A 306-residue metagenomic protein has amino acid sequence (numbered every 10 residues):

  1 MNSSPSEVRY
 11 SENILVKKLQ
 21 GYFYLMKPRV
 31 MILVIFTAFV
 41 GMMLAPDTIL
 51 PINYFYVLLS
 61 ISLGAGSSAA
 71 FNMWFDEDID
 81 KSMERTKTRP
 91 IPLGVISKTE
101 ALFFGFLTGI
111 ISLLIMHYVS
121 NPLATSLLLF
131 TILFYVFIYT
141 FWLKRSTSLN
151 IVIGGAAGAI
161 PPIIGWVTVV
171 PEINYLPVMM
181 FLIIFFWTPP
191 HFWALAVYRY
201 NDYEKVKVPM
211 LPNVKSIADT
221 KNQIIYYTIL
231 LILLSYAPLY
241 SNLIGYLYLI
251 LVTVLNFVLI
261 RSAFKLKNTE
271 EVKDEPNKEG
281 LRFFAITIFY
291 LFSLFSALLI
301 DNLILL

Functional and structural regions predicted by a protein language model:
N2-K17, F75-I96, W193-T220, T269-D274: Cytosolic, membrane-interface loops and tails of multi-pass inner-membrane proteins
L33-F39, R89-P92, V152-V169, A218 (+1 more regions): Small-residue-rich segments of transmembrane alpha-helices in multi-pass membrane proteins, especially helix faces
F36-E77, E84-R85, G109, L113 (+2 more regions): Membrane-embedded alpha-helical segments that form the functional core of polytopic membrane enzymes, especially those
L63-F71, L133-T140, I183-R199, I232 (+1 more regions): Transmembrane alpha-helical segments that form the membrane-embedded catalytic/substrate-channel core of multi-pass
R85-S126, I217-Y240: Multi-pass membrane catalytic core of lipid/isoprenoid biosynthesis enzymes
K98-V169: Intramembrane alpha-helical segments
I260-S293: Interfacial loop-to-transmembrane junctions
S296-L306: Juxtamembrane boundary at the C-terminal end of a transmembrane helix
